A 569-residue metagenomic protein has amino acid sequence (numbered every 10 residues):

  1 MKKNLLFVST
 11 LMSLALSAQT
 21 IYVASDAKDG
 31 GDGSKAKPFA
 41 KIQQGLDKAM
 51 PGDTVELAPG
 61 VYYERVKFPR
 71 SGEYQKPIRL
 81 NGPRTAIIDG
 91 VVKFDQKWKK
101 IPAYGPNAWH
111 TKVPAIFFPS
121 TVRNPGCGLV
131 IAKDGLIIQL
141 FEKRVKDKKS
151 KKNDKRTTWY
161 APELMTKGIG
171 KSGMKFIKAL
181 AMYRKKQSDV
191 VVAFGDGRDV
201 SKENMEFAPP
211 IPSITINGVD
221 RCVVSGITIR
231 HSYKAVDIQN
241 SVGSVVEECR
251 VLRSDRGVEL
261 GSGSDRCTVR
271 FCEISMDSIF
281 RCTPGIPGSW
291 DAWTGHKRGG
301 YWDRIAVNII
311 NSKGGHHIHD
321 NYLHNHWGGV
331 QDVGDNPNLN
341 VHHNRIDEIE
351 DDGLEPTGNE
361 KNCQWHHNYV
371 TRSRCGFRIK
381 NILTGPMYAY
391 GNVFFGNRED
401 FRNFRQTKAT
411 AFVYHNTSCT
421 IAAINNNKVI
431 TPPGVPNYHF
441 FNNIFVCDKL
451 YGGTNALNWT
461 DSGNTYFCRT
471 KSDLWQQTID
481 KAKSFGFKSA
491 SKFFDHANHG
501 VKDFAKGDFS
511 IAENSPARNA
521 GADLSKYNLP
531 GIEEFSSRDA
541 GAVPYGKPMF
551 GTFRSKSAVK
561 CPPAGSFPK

Functional and structural regions predicted by a protein language model:
M1-N4: Positively charged n-region of N-terminal signal peptides that target proteins for export
T10-A18: Hydrophobic h-region of N-terminal signal peptides that target proteins for export in Gram-negative bacteria
Y22-H231, D237, R281-G299, D495 (+4 more regions): Extracellular polysaccharide-degrading/modifying enzymes targeting complex plant/algal/animal polysaccharides
S25, P59, R70, G82-R84 (+24 more regions): Residues on the solvent-exposed faces and adjacent turns of beta-rich solenoids used to engage binding targets
M50, R70, Q75-K76, P83 (+24 more regions): Parallel beta-helix/beta-solenoid
E64-R79, Q364-D508: Predominantly extracellular beta-rich ligand-binding scaffolds that present long acidic/polar faces for carbohydrate
K97-N107, K112-P114, A208-S213, H231-K234 (+8 more regions): Extracellular beta-strand/beta-solenoid scaffold signature
